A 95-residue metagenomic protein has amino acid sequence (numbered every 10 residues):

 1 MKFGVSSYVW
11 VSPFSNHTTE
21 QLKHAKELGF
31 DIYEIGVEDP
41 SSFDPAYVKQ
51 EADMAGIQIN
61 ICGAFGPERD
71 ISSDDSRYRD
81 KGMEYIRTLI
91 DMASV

Functional and structural regions predicted by a protein language model:
M1-V95: N-terminal pre-domain/capping segments
